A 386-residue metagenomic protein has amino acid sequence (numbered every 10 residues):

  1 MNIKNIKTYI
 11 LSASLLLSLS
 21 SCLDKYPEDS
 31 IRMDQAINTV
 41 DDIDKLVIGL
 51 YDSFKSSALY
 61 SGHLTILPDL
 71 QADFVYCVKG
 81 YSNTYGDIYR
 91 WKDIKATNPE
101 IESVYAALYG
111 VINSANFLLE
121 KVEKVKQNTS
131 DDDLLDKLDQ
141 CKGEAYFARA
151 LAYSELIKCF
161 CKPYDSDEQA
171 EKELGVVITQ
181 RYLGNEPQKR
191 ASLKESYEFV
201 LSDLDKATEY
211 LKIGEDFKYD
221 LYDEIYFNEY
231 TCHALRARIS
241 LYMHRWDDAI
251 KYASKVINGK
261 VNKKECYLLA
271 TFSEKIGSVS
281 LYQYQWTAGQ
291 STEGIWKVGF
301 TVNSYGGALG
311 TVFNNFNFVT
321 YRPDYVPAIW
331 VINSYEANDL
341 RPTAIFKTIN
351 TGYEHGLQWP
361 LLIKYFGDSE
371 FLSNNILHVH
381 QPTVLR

Functional and structural regions predicted by a protein language model:
M1-S20: Sec-dependent bacterial lipoprotein signal peptides
C22-A72, A253, L309, T320 (+3 more regions): Membrane-proximal, proline-rich intrinsically disordered regions
T84-F160, A191, E209-L211, E370-P382: Conserved, well-structured interaction surfaces
I213, Y226, H244, I250-H380: Hydrophobic-face positions in mid-chain alpha helices that act as interaction patches
